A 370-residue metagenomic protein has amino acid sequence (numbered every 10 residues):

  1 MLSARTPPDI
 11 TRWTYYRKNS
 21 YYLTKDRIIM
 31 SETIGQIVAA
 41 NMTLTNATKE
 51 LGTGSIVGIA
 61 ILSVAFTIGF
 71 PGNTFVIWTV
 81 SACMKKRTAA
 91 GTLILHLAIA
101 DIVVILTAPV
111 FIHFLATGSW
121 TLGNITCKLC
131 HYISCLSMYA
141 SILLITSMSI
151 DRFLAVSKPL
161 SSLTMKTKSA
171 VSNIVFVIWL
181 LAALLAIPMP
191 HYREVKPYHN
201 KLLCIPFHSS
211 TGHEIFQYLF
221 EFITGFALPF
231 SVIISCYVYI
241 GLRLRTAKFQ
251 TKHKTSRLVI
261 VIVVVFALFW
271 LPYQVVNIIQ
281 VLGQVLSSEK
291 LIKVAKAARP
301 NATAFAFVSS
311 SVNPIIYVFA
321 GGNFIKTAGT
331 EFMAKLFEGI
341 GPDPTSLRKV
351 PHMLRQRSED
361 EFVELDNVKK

Functional and structural regions predicted by a protein language model:
M1-K49, Y198, E289-K290, G322-K370: Intrinsically disordered regulatory tails of 7TM GPCRs
A39-T48, L115, S119-C135, K158 (+4 more regions): Loop architecture of class A 7-transmembrane GPCRs
G54-I59, A89-M148, A155-M165: Extracellular TM2-ECL1-early TM3 structural module of rhodopsin-like
G54-S81, I234-Y237: First transmembrane helix
L62, F66, T79, V103-G118 (+8 more regions): Helix-to-loop junction signature of class
L95-A98, M138, S172-F176, F220 (+3 more regions): Internal alpha-helical transmembrane segments of multi-pass membrane proteins, especially GPCRs
M138-F176, I240-G241, V318-I325: Class A GPCR helix-loop hinge within the 7TM core
S210-T211, F222-G225, Y239-V275, I292-A295: Intracellular effector-coupling site of seven-transmembrane GPCRs, centered on the ICL3-to-TM6 transition
